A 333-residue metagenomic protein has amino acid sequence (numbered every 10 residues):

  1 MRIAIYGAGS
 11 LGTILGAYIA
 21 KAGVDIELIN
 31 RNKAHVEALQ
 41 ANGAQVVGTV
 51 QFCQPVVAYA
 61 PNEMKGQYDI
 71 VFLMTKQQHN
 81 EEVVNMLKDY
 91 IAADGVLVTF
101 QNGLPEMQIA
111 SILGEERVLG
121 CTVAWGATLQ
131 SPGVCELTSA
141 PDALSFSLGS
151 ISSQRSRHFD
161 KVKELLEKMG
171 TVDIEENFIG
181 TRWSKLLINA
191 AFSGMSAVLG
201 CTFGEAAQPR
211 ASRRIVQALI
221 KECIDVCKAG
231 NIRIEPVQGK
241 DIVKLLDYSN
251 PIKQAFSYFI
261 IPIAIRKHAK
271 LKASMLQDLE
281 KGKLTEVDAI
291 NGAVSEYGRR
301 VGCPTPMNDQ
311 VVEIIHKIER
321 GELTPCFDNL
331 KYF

Functional and structural regions predicted by a protein language model:
M1, D69, L144: Nucleotide donor/acceptor-binding cores
M1-Q51: NAD(P)+-binding Rossmann beta1-loop-alpha1 motif at the extreme N-terminus of oxidoreductases
I5, I29, L73, T99-F100 (+2 more regions): Active-site-adjacent beta-strand anchor residues
A34-A38, E106-Q108, S156-R157: Short, charged/polar "capping" segments at the starts of alpha-helices and the immediately preceding loops
Q51-E136: Rossmann-like NAD(P)(H) cofactor-binding subdomain of soluble oxidoreductases
D89-Y90, I112-R117, V134-K240: Internal alpha-helical scaffold of NAD(P)-dependent oxidoreductase catalytic cores
Q217-F333: NAD(P)-dependent Rossmann-like dehydrogenase/reductase catalytic/cofactor-binding core
